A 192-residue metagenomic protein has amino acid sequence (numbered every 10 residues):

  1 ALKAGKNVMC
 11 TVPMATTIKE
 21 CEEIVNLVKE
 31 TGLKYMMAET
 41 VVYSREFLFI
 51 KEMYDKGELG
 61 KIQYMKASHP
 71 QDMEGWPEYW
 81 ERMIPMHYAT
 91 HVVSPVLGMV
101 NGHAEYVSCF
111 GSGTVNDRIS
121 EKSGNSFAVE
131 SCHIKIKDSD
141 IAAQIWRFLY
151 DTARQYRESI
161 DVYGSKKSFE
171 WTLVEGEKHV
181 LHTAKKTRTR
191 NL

Functional and structural regions predicted by a protein language model:
A1-V42, G57: Beta-strand-loop-alpha-helix segment that lines the small-molecule cofactor/substrate pocket of alpha/beta enzymes
K6, T31-K34, K61-Q63, S139-A143: Short, well-ordered coil/turn segments that N-cap beta-strands
T11, S68, F110, Y163: Alpha/beta-hydrolase-fold catalytic nucleophile elbow
E23, F49-E52, P95, S131: Alpha-helical elements of Rossmann-like donor-binding domains used by nucleotide-donor carbohydrate transfer enzymes
M36-T40, M65-S68, C109: Short glycine/serine/threonine-enriched helix-capping/active-site loop that flanks the nucleotide-sugar donor pocket
T40, N116, F127, K137 (+1 more regions): C-terminal glycine/acidic-rich active-site capping loop/insertion
R45-M73, Y79: Rossmann-like NAD(P)H-binding beta-loop-alpha module
E74-R157: Rossmann-like dinucleotide-binding domain that binds NAD(P)(H)
